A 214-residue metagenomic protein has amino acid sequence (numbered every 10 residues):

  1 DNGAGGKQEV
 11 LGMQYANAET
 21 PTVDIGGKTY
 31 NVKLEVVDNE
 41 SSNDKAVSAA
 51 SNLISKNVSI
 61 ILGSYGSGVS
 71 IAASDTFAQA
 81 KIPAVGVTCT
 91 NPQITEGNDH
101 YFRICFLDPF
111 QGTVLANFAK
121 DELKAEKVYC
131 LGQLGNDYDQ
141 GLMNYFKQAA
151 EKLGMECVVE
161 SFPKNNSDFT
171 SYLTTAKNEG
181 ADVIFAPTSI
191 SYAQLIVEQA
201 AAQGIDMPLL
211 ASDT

Functional and structural regions predicted by a protein language model:
D1, E40, Q133-G135: Residue-level signal for short, function-critical loop segments
G3-Q14, N43, T113, D139-K147: Short, surface-exposed alpha-helical segments at coil->helix boundaries
A4-L11, E19, V23-T95, I104 (+4 more regions): Beta-alpha junction/loop-to-helix N-cap segments that form part of ligand/metal-binding clefts
E19, V23, N52, N117-E122 (+3 more regions): A generic secondary-structure signal
T29-K33, K56-I60, Q79-A84, G97-H100 (+4 more regions): Loop/turn elements at helix/coil->beta-strand transitions in domains of secreted/extracellular proteins
Y65, C89, G132, T188 (+1 more regions): Short secondary-structure boundary segments
F77, L142-T214: Extracellular/periplasmic bilobed ligand-binding domains
Y101-K164, D182-V183: An alpha-beta-alpha
